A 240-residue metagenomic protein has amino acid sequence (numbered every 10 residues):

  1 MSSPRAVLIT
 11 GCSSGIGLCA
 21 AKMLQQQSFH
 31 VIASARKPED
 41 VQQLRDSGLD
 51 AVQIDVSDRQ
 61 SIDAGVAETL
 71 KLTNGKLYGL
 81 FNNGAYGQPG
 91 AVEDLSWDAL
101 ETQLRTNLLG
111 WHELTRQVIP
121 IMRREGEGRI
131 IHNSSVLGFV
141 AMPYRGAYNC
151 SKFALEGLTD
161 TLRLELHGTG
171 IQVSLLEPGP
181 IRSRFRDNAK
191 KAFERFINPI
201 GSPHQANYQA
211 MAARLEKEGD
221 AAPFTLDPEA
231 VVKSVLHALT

Functional and structural regions predicted by a protein language model:
S13-S14: Conserved glycine-rich cofactor-binding loop
I54-A64, W97: The beta1-alpha1 cofactor-binding region of Rossmann-like NAD(H)/NADP(H)-dependent oxidoreductases
A91-V92, A99-E101: Substrate-binding pocket helix/loop in short-chain dehydrogenase/reductase
T115, S151-A154: Active-site helix of classical SDR
T115-R116, D160: A short, exposed helix-loop element centered on a Lys and neighboring polar residues
S135: Residue(s) in the substrate-gating loop at a strand-loop-helix junction that position the organic substrate next
G168-G219: C-terminal beta-strand-loop-alpha-helix "lid" module of Rossmann-like NAD(P)-dependent dehydrogenases
